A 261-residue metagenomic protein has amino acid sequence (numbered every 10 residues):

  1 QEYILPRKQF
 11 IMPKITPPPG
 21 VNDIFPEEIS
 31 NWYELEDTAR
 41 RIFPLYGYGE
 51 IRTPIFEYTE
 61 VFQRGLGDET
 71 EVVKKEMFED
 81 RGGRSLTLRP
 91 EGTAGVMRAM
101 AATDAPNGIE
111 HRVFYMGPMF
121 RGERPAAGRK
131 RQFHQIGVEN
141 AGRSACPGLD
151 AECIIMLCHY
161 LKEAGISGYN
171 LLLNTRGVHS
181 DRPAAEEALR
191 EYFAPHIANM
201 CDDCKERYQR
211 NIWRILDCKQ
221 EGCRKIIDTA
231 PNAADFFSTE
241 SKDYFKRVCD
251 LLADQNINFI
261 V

Functional and structural regions predicted by a protein language model:
Q1-I11: Short, Lys/Arg-enriched N-terminal segments with co-localized hydrophobic residues within the first ~10-30 amino acids
M12-V261: TRNA-recognition modules of translation machinery and tRNA-sensing kinases, especially anticodon-binding
